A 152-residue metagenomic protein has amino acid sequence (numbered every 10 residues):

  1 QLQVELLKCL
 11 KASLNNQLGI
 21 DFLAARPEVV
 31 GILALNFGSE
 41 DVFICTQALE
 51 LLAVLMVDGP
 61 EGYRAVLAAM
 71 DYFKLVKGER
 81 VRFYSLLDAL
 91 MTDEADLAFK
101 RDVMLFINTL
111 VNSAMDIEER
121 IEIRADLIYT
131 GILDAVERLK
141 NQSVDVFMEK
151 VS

Functional and structural regions predicted by a protein language model:
Q1-S152: Extended acidic/polar regulatory tracts at the flanks of large eukaryotic scaffold/adaptor proteins
